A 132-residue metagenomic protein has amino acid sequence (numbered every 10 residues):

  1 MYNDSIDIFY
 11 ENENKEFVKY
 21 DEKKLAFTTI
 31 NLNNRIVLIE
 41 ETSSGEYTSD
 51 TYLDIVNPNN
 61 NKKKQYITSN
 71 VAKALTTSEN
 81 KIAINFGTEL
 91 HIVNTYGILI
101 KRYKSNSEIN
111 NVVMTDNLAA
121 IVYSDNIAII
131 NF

Functional and structural regions predicted by a protein language model:
M1-I8, N31-T48, K73-F86, H91 (+2 more regions): Short beta-strand elements that form the blades of beta-propeller/WD-repeat-like and other beta-sheet-rich scaffold
Y2-K23, G45-T68, G87-N106, I127-F132: Surface-exposed loop/turn elements that mediate protein-protein interactions on large endomembrane-trafficking
Y20-N34, I67-N80, N106-L118: Repeated scaffold domains used in trafficking and secretory/extracellular systems, primarily beta-propellers
